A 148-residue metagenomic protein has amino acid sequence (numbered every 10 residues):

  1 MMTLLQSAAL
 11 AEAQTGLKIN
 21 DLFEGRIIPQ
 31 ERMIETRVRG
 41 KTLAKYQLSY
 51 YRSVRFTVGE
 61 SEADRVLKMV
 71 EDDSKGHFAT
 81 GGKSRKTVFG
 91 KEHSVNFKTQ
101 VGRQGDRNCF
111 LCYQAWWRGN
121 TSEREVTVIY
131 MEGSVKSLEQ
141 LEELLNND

Functional and structural regions predicted by a protein language model:
M1-I19: Bacterial Sec-dependent N-terminal signal peptides
T15-D64: Early exported N-terminus immediately downstream of N-terminal targeting peptides
T15-K18, P29-R32, R85-G102, R107-C109 (+2 more regions): A structural motif
V54-N108: Mature extracytoplasmic domains of secretory-pathway proteins
S61, A115-R118, S134: Solvent-exposed coil/turn segments that connect beta secondary-structure elements in extracytoplasmic/periplasmic
K98, C109-A115, T127-I129: Short, hydrophobic/aromatic-rich beta-strand segments within well-structured domains
V101-R103, Q114-G119: Short, low-complexity Ser/Thr-rich regulatory SLiMs
T121-D148: C-terminal partner/receptor-binding element of secreted or periplasmic proteins
